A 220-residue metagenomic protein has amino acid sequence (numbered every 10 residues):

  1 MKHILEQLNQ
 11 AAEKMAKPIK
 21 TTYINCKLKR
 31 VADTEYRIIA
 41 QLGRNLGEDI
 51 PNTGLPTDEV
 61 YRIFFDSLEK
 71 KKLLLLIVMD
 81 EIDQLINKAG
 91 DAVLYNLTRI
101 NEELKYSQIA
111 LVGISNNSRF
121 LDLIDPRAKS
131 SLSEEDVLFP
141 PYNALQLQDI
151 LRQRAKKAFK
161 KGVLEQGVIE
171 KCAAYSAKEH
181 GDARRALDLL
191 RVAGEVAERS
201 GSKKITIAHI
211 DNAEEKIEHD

Functional and structural regions predicted by a protein language model:
M1-H3: Walker A/P-loop nucleotide-binding motif
L5, N9, P18-K20, L28-I150 (+4 more regions): Mid-core helix/loop region of P-loop NTP-binding domains shared across ATPases and GTPases
M15-P18, S202: Short Lys/Arg-enriched helix C-cap and helix-to-coil transition segments that create basic nucleic-acid-contact patches
I24: Phosphate-binding beta-loop-alpha motif at adenosine-nucleotide cofactor sites
R152-A155: Conserved phosphate-handling catalytic cores of large alpha/beta enzymes
V196-D220: Conserved C-terminal helix/linker of AAA+ ATPases
